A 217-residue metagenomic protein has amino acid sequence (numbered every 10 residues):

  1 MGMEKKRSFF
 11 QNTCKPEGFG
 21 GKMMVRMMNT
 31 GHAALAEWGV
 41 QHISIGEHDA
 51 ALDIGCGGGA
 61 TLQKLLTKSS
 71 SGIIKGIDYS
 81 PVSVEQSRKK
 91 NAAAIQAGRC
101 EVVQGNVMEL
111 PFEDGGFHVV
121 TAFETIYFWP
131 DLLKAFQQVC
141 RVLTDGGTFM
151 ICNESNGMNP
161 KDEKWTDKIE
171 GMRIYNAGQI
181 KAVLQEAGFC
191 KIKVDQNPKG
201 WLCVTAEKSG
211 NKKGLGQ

Functional and structural regions predicted by a protein language model:
M3-N29, T148-T205: C-terminal alpha-helical "lid/dimerization" subdomain adjacent to the S-adenosyl-L-methionine
T30-D49, K64: Conserved alpha-helix/loop element of class I SAM-dependent methyltransferases that forms part of the SAM/SAH-binding
I43-I45, K68-S69, L143: A generic alpha-to-beta junction signature in SAM-dependent methyltransferases
A50-E109: Class I SAM-dependent methyltransferase SAM/SAH-binding core
M108-V119: A short acidic, Gly/Pro-enriched loop at the edge of an enzyme's catalytic core that lines a small-molecule cofactor
V119-L132: A short SAM/SAH-binding and catalytic strip from SAM-dependent methyltransferases
L133-D145: A short glycine-rich, Lys/Arg-flanked "PGG" loop and its adjoining helix->strand segment in the class I
V204-Q217: C-terminal lobe and adjacent flexible extensions of AdoMet/dcAdoMet transferase-like proteins
